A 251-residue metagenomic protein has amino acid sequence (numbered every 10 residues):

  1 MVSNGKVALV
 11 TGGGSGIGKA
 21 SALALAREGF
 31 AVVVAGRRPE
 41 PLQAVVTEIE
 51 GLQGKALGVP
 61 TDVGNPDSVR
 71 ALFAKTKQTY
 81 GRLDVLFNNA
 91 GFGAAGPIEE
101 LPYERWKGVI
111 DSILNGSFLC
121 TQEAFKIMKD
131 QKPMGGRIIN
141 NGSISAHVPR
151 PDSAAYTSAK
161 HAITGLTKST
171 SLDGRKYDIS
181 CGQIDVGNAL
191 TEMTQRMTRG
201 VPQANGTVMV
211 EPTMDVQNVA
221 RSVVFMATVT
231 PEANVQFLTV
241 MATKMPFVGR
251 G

Functional and structural regions predicted by a protein language model:
G14-G16: Conserved glycine-rich cofactor-binding loop
E28-A44: Conserved glycine-rich Rossmann-like NAD(P)H-binding loop of the short-chain dehydrogenase/reductase
P39-E40, P60-L72, Y103: The beta1-alpha1 cofactor-binding region of Rossmann-like NAD(H)/NADP(H)-dependent oxidoreductases
P97-I98, R105-I110: Substrate-binding pocket helix/loop in short-chain dehydrogenase/reductase
T121, A159: Active-site helix of classical SDR
S143: Residue(s) in the substrate-gating loop at a strand-loop-helix junction that position the organic substrate next
Q183-I184, Q203-V248: C-terminal helical subdomain
